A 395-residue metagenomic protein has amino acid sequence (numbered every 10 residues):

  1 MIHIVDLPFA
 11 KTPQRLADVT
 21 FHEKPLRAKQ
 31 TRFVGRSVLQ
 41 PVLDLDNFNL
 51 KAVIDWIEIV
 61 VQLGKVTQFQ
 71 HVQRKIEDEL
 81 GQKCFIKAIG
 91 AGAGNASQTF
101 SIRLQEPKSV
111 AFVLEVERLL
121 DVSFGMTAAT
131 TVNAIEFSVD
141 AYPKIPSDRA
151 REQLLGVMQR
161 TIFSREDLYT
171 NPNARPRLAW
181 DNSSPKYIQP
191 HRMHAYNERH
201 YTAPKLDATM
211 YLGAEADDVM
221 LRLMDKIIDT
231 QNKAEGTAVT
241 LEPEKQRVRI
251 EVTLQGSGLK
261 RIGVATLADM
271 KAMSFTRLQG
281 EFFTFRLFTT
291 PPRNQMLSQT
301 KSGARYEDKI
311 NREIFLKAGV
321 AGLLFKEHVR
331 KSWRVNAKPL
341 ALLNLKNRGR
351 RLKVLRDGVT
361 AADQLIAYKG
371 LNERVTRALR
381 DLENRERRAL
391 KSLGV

Functional and structural regions predicted by a protein language model:
M1-V329, N347, R356-V395: Structured, helix-rich domain cores that form ligand/interaction pockets
R330-L343, R348: Membrane-inserting effector segments that mediate pore formation, membrane fusion, or transient membrane insertion
